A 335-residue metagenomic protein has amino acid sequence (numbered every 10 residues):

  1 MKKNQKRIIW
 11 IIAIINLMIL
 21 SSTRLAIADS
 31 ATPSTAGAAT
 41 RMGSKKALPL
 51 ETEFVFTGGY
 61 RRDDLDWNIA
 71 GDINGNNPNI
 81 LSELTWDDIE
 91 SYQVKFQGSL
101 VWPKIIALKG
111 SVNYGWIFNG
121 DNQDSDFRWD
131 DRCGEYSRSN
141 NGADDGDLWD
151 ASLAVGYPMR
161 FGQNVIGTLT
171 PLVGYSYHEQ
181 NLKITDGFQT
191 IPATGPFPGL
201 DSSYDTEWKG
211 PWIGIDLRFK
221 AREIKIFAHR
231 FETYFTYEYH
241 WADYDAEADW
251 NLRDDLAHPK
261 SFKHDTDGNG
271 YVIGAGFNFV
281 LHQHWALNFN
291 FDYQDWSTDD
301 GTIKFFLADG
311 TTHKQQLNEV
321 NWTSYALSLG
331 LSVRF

Functional and structural regions predicted by a protein language model:
M1-E51, F335: Cleavable N-terminal export/targeting peptides
D29, N288, L329: Conserved active-site regions of diverse hydrolases
D29-I117: N-terminal entry module detector
T40-T52, V101-K109, M159-L169, A221-F231 (+1 more regions): Short loop/turn motifs that connect adjacent beta-strands in outer-membrane beta-barrel proteins
T52-R62, G110-W116, P171-E179, T233-W241 (+1 more regions): Transmembrane beta-barrel strands of outer-membrane/channel proteins
D64-Q93, Y114-A151, S176-G210, E238-G274 (+1 more regions): Extracellular/periplasm-exposed beta-strand and loop segments of Gram-negative cell-envelope proteins, dominated by
F96-L100, A151-M159, V173-Y175, P211-F219 (+4 more regions): Residues on the lipid-exposed face of transmembrane beta-strands in outer-membrane beta-barrel proteins
N278, A286, D295-D299: Extended, basic/helix-rich recognition subdomains
